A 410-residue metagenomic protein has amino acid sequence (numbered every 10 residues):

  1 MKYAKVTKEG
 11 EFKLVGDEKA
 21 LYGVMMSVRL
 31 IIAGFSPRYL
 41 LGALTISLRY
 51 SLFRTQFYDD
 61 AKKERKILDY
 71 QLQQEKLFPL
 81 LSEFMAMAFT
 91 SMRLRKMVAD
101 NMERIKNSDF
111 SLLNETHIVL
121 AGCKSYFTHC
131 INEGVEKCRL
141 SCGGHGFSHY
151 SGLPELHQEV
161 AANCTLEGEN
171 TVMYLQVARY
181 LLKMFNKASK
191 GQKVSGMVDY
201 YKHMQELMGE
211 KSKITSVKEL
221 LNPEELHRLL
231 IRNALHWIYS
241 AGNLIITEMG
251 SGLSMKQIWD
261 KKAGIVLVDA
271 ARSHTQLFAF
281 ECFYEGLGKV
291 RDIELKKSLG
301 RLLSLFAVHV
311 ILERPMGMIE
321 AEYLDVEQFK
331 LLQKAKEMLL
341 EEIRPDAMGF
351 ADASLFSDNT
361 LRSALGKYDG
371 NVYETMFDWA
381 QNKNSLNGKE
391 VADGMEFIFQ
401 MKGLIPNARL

Functional and structural regions predicted by a protein language model:
M1-L410: Flavin-dependent oxidoreductase catalytic core characteristic of acyl-CoA dehydrogenase/oxidase-like enzymes
